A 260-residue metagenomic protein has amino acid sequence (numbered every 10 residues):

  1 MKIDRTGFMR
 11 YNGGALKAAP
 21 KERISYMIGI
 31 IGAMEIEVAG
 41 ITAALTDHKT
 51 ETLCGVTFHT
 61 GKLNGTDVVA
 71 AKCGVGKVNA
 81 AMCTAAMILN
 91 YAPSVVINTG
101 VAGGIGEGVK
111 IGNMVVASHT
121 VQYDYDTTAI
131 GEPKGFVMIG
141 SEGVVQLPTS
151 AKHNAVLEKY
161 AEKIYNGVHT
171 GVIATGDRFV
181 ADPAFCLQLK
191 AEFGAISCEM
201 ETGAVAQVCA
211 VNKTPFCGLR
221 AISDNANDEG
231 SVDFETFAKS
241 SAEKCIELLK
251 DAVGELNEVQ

Functional and structural regions predicted by a protein language model:
R23-I88: N-terminal short beta-loop-beta anion/metal-coordinating cradle
A86-N90, G108-V109, A206-P215: Alpha-helix C-terminal capping segments
A92-I97: Proline-aspartate-enriched helix->loop->beta-strand connector
I105-E192: Mid-sequence, gly/pro-rich, charge-dense loop/helix-turn segments that line enzyme active sites
F179-N227: A C-terminal functional module that forms or caps the active site or interfaces directly with catalytic machinery
A226-Q260: His/Asp/Glu-rich mid-to-C-terminal helical/loop segments that flank catalytic regions of hydrolases
